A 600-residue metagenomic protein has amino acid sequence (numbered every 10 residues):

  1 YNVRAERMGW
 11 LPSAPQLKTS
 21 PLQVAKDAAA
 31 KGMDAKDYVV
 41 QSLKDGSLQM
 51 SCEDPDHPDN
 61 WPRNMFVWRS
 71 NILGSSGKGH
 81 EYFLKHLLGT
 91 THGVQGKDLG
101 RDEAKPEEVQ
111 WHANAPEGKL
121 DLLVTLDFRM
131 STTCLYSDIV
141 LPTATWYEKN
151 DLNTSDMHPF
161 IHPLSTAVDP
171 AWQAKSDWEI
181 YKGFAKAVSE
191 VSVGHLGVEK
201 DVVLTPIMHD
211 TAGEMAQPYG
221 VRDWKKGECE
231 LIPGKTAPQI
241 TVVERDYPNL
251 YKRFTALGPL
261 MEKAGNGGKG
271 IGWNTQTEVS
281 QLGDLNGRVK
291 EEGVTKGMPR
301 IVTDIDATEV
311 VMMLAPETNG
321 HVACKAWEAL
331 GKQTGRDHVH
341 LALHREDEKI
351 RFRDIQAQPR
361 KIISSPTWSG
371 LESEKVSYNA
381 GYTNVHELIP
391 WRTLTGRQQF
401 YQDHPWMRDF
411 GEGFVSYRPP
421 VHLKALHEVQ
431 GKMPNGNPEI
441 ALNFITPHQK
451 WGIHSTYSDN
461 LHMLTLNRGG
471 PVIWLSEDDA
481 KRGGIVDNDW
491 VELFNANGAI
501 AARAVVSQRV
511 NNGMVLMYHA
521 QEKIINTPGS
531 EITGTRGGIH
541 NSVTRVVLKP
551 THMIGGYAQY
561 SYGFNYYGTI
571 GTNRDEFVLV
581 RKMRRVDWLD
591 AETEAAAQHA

Functional and structural regions predicted by a protein language model:
Y1-Y147, P390, G396, V506: Catalytic alpha/large subunits of respiratory electron-transfer oxidoreductases, centered on bis-MGD molybdoenzymes
R4, P12-A14, T19, Q23-K36 (+7 more regions): Long, contiguous, secondary-structure-rich segments that constitute the structural scaffold of globular domains
P12-S13, P21-A28, D37-Y38, S47-H57 (+11 more regions): Generic recognition of flexible, low-complexity loop/linker segments
L48-H80, L84-L87, T125-L126, H422-H454 (+1 more regions): C-terminal substrate/ligand-recognition segments
V67-L73, R129-S131, W146-E148, A167-D169 (+10 more regions): Short, glycine-/Ser/Thr-/acidic-enriched flexible segments
V94, Y147-D169, H386-E387, Y401 (+1 more regions): Glycine/threonine-rich phosphate-binding loop and adjacent beta-strand/alpha-helix elements that clamp
L120-L122, F128, T166-S189, E492: Phosphate/diphosphate-binding loops
P218-N460: Long, low-complexity segments enriched in small/aliphatic residues
